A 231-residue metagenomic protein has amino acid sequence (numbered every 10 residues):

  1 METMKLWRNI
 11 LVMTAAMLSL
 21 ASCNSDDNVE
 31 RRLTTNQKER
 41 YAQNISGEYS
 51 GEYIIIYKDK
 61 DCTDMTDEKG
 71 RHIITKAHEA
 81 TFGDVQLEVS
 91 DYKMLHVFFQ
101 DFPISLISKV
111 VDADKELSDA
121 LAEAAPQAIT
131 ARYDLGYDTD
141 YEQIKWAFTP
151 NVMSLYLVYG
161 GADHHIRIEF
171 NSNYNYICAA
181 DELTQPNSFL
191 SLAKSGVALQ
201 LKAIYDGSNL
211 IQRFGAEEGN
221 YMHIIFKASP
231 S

Functional and structural regions predicted by a protein language model:
E2-W7, M17-G47, S231: Bacterial Sec-dependent N-terminal signal peptides
I10-L11: Gram-negative bacterial Sec-dependent N-terminal signal peptides
V29-L33, H165-S231: Edge beta-strand at a domain terminus
Y41-M65: Tryptophan-anchored aromatic micro-motifs
S50-D59, N151-S154, K194-S208: Generic short beta-strand segments
C62-T81: Acidic, glycine-anchored loop motifs typical of Ca2+
L87-Q185: Predominantly extracellular/secreted and cell-surface proteins with exposed, flexible low-complexity segments
